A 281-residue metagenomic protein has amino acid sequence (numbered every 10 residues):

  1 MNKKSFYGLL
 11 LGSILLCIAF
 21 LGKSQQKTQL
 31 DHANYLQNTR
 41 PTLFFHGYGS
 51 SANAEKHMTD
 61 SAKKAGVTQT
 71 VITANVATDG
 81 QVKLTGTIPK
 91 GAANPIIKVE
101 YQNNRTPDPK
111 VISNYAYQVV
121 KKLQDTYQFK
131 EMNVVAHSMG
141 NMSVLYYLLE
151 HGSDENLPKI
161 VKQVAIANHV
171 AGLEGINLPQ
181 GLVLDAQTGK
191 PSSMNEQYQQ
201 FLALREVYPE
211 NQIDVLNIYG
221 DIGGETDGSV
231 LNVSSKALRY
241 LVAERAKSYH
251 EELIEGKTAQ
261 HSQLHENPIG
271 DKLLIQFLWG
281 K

Functional and structural regions predicted by a protein language model:
M1-S13: N-terminal Sec-pathway targeting helices
F6-G8, A19-V135, M142-K281: Lipid deacylating catalytic domains
L15-C17: Alpha-helical transmembrane segments
